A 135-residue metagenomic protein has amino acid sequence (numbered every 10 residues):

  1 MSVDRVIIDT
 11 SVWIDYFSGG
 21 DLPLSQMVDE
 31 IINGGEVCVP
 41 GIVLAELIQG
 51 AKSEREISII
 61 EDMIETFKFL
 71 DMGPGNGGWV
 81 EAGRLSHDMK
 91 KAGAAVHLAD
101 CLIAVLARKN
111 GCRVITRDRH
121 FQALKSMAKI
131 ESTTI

Functional and structural regions predicted by a protein language model:
M1-V39, Q49-D62: Short, well-structured N-terminal submotif of metal-dependent ribonuclease cores
S2-R5, A104, R108-I135: Acidic, PIN/NYN-like endoribonuclease modules and their adjacent C-terminal/linker elements
T10, G41, L98-C101: Conserved glycosyltransferase catalytic-site signature
W13-I14, L44-L47, F121-Q122: A generic structural signal for short hydrophobic patches within well-formed alpha-helices
S18-G19, F69, S126: Short, conserved catalytic or interaction motifs in soluble domains
S25, L44, I57, W79-A82 (+1 more regions): A general structural signal for well-ordered alpha-helical segments in protein cores
N33-G35, T66-F67, A92, N110 (+1 more regions): Structured helix-beta-strand junction loops
F69-R117: Active-site neighborhoods of divalent-metal-dependent phosphate/nucleic-acid chemistry enzymes
